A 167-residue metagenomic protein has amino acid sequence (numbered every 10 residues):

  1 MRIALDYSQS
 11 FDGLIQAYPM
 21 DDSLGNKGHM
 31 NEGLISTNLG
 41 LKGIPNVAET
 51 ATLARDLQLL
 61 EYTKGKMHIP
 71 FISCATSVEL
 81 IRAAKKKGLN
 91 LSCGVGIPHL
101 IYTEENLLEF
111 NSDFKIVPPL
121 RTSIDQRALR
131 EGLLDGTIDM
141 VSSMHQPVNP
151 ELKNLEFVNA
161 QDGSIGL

Functional and structural regions predicted by a protein language model:
M1-V141: Histidine/acidic residue-rich metal-binding segments in metalloenzymes
E49-T50, N159-L167: Gly/Ser/Thr-rich active-site loops/lids in small-molecule metabolic enzymes that frequently grip phosphoryl groups
L91-G96, T137-V158, L167: Short acidic/histidine-rich active-site segments
N111-K115, L152-G163: Short, flexible active-site loops
